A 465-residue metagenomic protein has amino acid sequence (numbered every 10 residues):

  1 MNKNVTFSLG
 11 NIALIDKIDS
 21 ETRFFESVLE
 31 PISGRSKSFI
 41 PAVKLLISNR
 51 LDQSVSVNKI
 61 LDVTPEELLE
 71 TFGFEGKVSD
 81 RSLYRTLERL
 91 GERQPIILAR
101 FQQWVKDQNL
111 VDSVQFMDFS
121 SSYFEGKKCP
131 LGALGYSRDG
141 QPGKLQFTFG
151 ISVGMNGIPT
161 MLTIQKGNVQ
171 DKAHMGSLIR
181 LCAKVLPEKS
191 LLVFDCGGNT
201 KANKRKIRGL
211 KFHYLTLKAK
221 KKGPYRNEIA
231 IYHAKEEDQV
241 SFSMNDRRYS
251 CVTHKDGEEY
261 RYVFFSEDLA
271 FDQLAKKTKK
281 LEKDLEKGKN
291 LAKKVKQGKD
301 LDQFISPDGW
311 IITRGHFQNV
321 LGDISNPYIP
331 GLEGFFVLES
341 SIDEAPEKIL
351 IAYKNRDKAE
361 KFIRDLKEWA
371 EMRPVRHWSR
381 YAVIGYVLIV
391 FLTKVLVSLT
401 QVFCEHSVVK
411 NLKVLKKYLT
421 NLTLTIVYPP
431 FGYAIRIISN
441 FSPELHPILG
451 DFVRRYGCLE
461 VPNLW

Functional and structural regions predicted by a protein language model:
M1-K128, A133, F149-T163, N168 (+4 more regions): Dynamic "connector" segments at or just before major functional cores
S38-F39, E75, S79, V111-S113 (+5 more regions): Secondary-structure capping and boundary motifs in well-ordered enzyme cores
T64-E66, W104, D118, C196-K204 (+4 more regions): A glycine-rich phosphate-binding loop feature that marks nucleotide/adenosyl-phosphate handling sites
R93, G140, L145, V153-M155 (+2 more regions): Catalytic cores of nucleotide-enabled group-transfer and carboxylate-activating enzymes in metabolic and assembly-line
F147, M161, L210-A352, L419-W465: An anionic, glycine-rich sequence signature occurring as long contiguous blocks
T163-R180, K184-V185, S190-L191, G198-V240 (+3 more regions): Catalytic or ion-translocation cores adjacent to nucleophile or general acid/base/metal-coordination motifs in diverse
K348-R376: Short amphipathic alpha-helical "interface-anchor" segments enriched in bulky aromatics
